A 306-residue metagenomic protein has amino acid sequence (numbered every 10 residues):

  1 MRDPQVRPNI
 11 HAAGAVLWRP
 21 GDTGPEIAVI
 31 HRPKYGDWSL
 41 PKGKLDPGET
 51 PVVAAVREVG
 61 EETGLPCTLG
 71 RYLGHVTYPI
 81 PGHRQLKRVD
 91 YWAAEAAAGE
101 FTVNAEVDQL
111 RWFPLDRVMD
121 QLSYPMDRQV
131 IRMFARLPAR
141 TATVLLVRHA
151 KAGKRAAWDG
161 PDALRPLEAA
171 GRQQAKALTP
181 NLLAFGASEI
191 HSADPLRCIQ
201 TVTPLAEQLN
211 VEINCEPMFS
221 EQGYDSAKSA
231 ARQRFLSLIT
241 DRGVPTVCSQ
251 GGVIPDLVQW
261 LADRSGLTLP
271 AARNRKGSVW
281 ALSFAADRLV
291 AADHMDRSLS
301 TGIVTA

Functional and structural regions predicted by a protein language model:
R2-L40, V144-H149: N-terminal strand-loop-strand
L17, H31, Y91-E95, W112 (+1 more regions): Short, well-ordered beta-strand micro-motif
T23-P66, A156-R165, A170: Conserved Nudix-box catalytic region and its N-terminal flanking loop in Nudix hydrolases and closely related
G36-D37, F101-K154, W158, A163 (+1 more regions): Nudix hydrolase/Nudix homology domain
G43-L45, R140-S226, P255, G266-P270 (+1 more regions): Active-site-proximal alpha-helix that buttresses catalytic centers in soluble enzyme cores
L45-T68, V76-Q129: Unchanged
P66-H75, E212-E216: A short coil-to-beta-strand element that immediately follows conserved catalytic motifs
R232-V290: Active-site-adjacent alpha-helix immediately C-terminal to a catalytic or transition-state-stabilizing loop
